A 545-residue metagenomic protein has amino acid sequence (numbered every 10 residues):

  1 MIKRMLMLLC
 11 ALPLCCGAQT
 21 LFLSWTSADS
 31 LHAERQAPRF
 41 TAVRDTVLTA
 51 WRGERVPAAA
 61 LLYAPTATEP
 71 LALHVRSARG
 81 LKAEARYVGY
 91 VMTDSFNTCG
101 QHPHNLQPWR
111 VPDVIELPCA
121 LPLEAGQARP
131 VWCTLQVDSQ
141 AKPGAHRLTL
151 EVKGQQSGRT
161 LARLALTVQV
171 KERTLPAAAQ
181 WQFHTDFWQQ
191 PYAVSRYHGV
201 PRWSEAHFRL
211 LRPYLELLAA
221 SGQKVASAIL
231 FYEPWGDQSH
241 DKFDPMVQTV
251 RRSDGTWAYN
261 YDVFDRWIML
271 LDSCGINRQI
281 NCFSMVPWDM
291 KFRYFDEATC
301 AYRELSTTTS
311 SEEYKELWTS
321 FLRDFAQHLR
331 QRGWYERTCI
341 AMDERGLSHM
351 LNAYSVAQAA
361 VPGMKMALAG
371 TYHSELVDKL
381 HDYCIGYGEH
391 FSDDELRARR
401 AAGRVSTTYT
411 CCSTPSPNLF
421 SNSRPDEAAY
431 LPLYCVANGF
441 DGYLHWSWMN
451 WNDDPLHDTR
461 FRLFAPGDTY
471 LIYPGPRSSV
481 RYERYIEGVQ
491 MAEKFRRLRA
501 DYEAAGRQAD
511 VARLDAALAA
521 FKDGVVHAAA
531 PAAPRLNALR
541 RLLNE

Functional and structural regions predicted by a protein language model:
I2-L14: Sec-dependent N-terminal signal peptides
T20-A42, T66-C133: Surface-exposed binding patches on compact interaction domains or structured appendages
A42, G53-A59, R129-P130, A141-T149: Short, solvent-exposed loop/turn segments enriched in Ser/Thr/Gly
D45-E69, A206: Solvent-exposed, low-complexity, repeat-rich "mucin-like" stalks and linkers
P65, Q136-P143: Short, surface-exposed loop/turn segments at beta-strand-coil junctions that are enriched for proline with nearby
L135-Q136, R147-T149, K153-G154, L164-A360 (+2 more regions): Aromatic-lined carbohydrate-binding surfaces of glycoside hydrolases
R293-Y294, S306-S310, Y314, W318-T338 (+3 more regions): Catalytic domains of carbohydrate-active enzymes that cleave complex glycans
D382-R460: Catalytic-core region of carbohydrate-active enzymes that cleave or remodel glycosidic bonds
